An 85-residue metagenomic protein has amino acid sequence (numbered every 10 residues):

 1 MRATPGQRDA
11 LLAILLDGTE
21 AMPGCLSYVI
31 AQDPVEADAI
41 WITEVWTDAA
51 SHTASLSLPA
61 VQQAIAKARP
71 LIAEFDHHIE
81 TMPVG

Functional and structural regions predicted by a protein language model:
M1-L11: Short, surface-exposed ligand-recognition loops at beta-strand->loop->(often short) alpha-helix junctions that present
R2, T43-V45: Short hydrophobic/aromatic beta-strand micro-patches that form the beta-sheet surface supporting nucleotide- or nucleic
Q7, D38, S51: Short phosphate-engaging motifs
D17-I40: Short, glycine- and small/hydrophobic-rich beta-strand elements in well-ordered beta-sheets
E20-L26, V45-H78: An amphipathic, aromatic/His-enriched active-site/gating alpha helix that lines ligand/cofactor pockets
A31, T43, H78-E80: Solvent-exposed beta-strand sheet faces enriched in polar/charged residues
T81-G85: Short hydrophobic/aromatic patches at helix-to-coil boundaries
